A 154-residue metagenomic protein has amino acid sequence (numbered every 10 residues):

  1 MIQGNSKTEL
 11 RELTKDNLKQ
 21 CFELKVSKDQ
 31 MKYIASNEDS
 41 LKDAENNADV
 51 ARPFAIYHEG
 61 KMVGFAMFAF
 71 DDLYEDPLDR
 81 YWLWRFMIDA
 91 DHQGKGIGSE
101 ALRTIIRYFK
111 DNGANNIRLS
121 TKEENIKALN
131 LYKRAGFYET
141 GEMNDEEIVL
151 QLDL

Functional and structural regions predicted by a protein language model:
G4-D91, Y108, G141-N144: Acetyl-CoA-dependent GNAT
K15, S99, E123-I126: Alpha-helix N-capping/helix-start residues
L83, I105-F109, I117, A128: Short hydrophobic clusters on alpha-helical segments that form packing/core surfaces in small helical domains
D89-D91, K95, E123-E124: Active-site acidic-Proline motif in GNAT/NAT acetyltransferases
G94-R107, N130-R134: Conserved acetyl-CoA-binding loop-helix of GNAT-fold acetyltransferases
K95, N112-N115: Short coil/turn segments at alpha/beta junctions that flank glycine-rich nucleotide-binding fingerprints
N115-R118, K122-L129, K133-A135, G141-L154: C-terminal "cap" of GNAT-fold acetyltransferases
